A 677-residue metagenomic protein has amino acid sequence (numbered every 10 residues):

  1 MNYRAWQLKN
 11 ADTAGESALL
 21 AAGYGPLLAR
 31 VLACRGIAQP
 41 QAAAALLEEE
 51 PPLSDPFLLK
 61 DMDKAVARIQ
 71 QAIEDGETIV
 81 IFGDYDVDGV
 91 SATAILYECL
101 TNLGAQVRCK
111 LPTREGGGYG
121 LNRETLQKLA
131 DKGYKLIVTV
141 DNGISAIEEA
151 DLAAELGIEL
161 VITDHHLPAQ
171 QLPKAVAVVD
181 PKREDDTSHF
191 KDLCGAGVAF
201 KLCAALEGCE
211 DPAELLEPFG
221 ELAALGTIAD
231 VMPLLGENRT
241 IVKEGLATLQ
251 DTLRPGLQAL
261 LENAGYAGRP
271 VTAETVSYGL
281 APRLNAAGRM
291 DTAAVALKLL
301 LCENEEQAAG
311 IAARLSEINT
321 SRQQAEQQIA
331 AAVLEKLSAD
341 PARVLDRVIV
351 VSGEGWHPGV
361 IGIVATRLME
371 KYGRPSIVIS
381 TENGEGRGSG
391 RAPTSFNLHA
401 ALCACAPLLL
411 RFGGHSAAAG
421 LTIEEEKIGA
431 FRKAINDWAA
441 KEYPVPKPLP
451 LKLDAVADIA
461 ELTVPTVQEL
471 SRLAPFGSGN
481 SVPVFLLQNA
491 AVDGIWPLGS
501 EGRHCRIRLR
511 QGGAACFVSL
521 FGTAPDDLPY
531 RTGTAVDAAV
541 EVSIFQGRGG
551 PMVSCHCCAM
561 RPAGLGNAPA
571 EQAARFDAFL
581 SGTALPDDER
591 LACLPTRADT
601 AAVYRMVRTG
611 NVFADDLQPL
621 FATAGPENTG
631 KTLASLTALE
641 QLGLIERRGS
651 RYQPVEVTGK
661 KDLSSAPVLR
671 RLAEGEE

Functional and structural regions predicted by a protein language model:
N2, L8-K135, L156, E207-K427: Hydrophobic helix-and-loop "lid/oligomerization" segment in the mid-to-C-terminal part of catalytic domains
F82, T139, I162-D164, I228 (+1 more regions): Generic enzyme active-site microenvironment
G89, R114-Y119, L167-A169, A624-N628: Short, small-residue-enriched loops and turns at beta-alpha junctions that line or gate enzyme active sites
I95, K174-P212, L216-I228, D599: Short alpha-helices
L96, T101, Q106, R239-L334 (+3 more regions): Acidic, two-metal ion nucleic-acid-processing modules in DNA metabolism proteins
L126, A150-D151, L636: Short amphipathic alpha-helical segments and helix-helix/interface helices
G133, V140-L193: Histidine/acidic-residue-rich, glycine-tolerant segments that coordinate divalent metal ions
H165-H166, H357, H415, H504: Histidine-centered active-site/metal-ligand motif
